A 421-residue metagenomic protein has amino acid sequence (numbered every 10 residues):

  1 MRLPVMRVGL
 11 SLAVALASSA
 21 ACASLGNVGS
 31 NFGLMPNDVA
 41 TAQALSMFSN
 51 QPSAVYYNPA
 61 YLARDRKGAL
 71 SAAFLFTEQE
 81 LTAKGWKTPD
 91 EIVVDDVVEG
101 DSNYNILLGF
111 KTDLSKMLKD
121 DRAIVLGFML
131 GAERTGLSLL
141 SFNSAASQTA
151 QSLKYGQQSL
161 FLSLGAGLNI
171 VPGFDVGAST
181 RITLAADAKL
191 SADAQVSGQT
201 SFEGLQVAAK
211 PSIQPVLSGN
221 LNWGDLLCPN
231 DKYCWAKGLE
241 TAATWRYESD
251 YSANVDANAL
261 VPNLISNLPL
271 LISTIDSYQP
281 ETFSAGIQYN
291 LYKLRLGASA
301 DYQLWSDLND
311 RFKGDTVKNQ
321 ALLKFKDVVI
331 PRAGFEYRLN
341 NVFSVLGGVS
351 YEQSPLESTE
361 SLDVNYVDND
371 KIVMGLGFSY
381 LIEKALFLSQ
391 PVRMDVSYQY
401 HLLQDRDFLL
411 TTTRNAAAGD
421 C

Functional and structural regions predicted by a protein language model:
R2-A23: Gram-negative bacterial Sec-dependent N-terminal signal peptides
A20-R122, E360, V367-D370: N-terminal, post-signal peptide beta-strand-biased segments of exported outer-membrane/organellar beta-barrel and other
S24-V39, N105-C421: Outer-membrane beta-barrel porins/channels
